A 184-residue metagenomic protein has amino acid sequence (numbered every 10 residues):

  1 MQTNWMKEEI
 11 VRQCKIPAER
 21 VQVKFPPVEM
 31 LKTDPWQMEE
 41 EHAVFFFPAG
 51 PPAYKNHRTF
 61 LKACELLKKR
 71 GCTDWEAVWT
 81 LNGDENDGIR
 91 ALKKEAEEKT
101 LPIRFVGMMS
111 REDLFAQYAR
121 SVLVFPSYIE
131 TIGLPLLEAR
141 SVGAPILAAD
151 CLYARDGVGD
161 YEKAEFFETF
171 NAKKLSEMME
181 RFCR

Functional and structural regions predicted by a protein language model:
M1-R12, I16-K32: Donor nucleotide-sugar binding/catalytic pocket of nucleotide-sugar-dependent glycosyltransferases
M38-K55, L61-C64, V78: Conserved donor-binding/catalytic core segment of Leloir-type glycosyltransferases
W75-R90, G107-M108: Glycosyltransferase donor-sugar binding loop
I89-E112: Nucleotide-activated donor-binding/catalytic signature segment of Leloir-type glycosyltransferases, i.e., the conserved
S110-S121, S141, R155, G159: Short acidic alpha-helix that forms the nucleotide-activated donor recognition element in Leloir-type transferases
V124, P145-A149: Short hydrophobic beta-strand element within catalytic cores of glycosyltransferases and related nucleotide-activated
Y128: Aromatic "clamp/platform" in nucleotide-sugar-dependent glycosyltransferases that forms part of the donor/acceptor
A164-K173, R181-C183: Conserved acidic donor-binding segment of nucleotide-sugar-dependent glycosyltransferases
